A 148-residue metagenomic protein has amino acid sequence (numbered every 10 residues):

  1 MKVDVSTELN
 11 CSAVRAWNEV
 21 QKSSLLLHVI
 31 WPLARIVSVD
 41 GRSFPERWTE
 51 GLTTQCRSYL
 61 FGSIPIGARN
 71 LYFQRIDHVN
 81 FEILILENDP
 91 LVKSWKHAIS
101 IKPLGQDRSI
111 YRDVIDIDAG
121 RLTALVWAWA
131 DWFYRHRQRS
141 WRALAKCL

Functional and structural regions predicted by a protein language model:
M1-T49: Hydrophobic ligand-binding cavity/cleft-lining segments
V5-T7, A68-R75, E87-N88, K96-P103: Hydrophobic/aromatic beta-strand elements that line small-molecule binding cavities or substrate pockets in beta-rich
L9-A13, S58-G62, D77, L91 (+1 more regions): Beta-strand elements of well-folded, non-transmembrane domains
A13-V14, P45-E46, Q74-F81, S100-I110: A short, structured loop/turn motif at beta-sheet edges
A16-V20, L26, F73, I83 (+3 more regions): Hydrophobic pocket/interface hotspot
S38-N88: Glycine-rich portal/gate segments that line the openings of hydrophobic small-molecule binding cavities
L84-W132: Beta-strand/loop substructures that line and gate deep hydrophobic ligand-binding cavities in soluble
W132-S140: A non-catalytic, amphipathic alpha-helix used as a structural packing/dimerization or gating element in enzyme scaffolds
